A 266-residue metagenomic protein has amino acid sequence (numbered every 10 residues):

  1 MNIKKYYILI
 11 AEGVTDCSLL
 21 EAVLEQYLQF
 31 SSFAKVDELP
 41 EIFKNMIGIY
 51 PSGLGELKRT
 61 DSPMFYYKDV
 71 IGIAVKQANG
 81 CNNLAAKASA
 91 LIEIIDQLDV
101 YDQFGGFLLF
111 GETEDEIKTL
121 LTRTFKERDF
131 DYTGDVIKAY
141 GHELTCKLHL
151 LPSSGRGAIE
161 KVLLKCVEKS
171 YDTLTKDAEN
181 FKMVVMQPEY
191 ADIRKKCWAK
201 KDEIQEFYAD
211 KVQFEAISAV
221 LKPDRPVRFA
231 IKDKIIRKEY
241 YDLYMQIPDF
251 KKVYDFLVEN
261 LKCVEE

Functional and structural regions predicted by a protein language model:
M1, I94-D102, I137: Surface-exposed acidic, glycine-flexible loop patches that form ligand/cofactor-binding and adhesion interfaces
M1-E93, T124-E127: Domain-level signal for Mg2+-assisted phosphodiester chemistry and nucleotide/NA-binding surfaces in nucleic-acid
Y7-T15, T113, L151, G155 (+2 more regions): Conserved aromatic-histidine-acidic binding/catalytic patches
I8-E12, K76-Q77, D102-E116: Acidic beta-strand-to-loop metal/phosphate-binding motif
G105-G106, F110-K222, P226: Activity-critical C-terminal alpha-helical subdomain
D233-E266: Charge-dense, extended regions
